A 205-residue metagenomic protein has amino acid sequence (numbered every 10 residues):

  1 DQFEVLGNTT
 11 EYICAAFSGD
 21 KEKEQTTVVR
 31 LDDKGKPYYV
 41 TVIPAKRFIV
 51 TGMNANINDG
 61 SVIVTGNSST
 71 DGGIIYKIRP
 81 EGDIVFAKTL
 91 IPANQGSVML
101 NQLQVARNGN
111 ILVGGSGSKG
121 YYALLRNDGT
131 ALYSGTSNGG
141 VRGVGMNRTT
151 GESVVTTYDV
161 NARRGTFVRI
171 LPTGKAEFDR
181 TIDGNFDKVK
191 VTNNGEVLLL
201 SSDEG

Functional and structural regions predicted by a protein language model:
D1-G205: A sequence-level/structural motif corresponding to short, flexible coil/turn segments enriched in small polar residues
